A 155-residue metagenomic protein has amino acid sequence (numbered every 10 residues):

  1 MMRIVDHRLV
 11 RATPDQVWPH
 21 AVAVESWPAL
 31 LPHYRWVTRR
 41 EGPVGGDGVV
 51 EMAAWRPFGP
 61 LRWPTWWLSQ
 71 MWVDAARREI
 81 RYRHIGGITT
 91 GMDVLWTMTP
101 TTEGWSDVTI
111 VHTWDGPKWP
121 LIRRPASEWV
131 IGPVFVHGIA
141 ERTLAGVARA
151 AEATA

Functional and structural regions predicted by a protein language model:
M1, P32, W63-P64, T89-G91: Short solvent-exposed loop/turn micro-motifs enriched in small/polar/acidic residues
M1-D47, A155: Hydrophobic ligand-binding cavity/cleft-lining segments
M1-L9, V49, W66-L68, E79 (+2 more regions): Intrinsic-disorder/low-complexity, polar/charged segments enriched in Ser/Thr/Lys/Arg/Asp/Glu/Gln
D6-R8, V37-R39, W66-V73, H84 (+2 more regions): Hydrophobic/aromatic beta-strand elements that line small-molecule binding cavities or substrate pockets in beta-rich
A12-D15, A76-R77, T101-E103: Short loop segments at secondary-structure junctions
Q16-A21, W27, M71, V108-I110 (+1 more regions): Hydrophobic pocket/interface hotspot
T38-I88, E141-A155: Glycine-rich portal/gate segments that line the openings of hydrophobic small-molecule binding cavities
R83-E141, V147: Beta-strand/loop substructures that line and gate deep hydrophobic ligand-binding cavities in soluble
